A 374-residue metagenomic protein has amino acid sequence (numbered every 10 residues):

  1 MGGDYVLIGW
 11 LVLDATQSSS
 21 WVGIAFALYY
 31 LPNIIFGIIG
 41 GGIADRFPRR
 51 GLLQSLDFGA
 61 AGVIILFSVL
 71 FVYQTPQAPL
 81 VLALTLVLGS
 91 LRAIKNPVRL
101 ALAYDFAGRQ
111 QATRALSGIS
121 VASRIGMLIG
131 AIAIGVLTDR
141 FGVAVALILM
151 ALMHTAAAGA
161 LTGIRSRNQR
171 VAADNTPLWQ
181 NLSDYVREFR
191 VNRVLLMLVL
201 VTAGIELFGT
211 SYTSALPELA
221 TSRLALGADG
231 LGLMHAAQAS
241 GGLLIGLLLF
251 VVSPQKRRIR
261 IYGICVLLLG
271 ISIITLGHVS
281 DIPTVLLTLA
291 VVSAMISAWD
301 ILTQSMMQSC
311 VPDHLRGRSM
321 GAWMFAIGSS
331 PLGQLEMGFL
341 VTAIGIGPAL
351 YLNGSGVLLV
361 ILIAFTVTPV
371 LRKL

Functional and structural regions predicted by a protein language model:
M1-G2, G89-P97, E206, T210 (+1 more regions): Small-residue-rich segments within alpha-helical transmembrane domains of MFS-like 12-TM solute carriers
M1-P32, R187-Q238, M320: Helix-loop boundary and gating motifs at the non-cytosolic
I8, I94-A107, A298-V311: Intracellular juxtamembrane helix-capping segments at the cytosolic ends of symmetry-related transmembrane helices
G9-A15, F67-Y73, I129-L149, S222-R223 (+1 more regions): Transmembrane alpha-helix termini and helix-breaking/packing motifs in multi-pass membrane transporters
I35-I39, R46, R50-L52, G62 (+8 more regions): C-terminal transmembrane bundle of multi-pass solute transporters/carriers
P76-L84, M197-L198, P283-L289: Short hydrophobic/alpha-helical segments at membrane-entry points of transmembrane helices in Major Facilitator
A78-T85, G89, R114-N168, L231 (+3 more regions): Hydrophobic alpha-helical transmembrane segments
S166-L200: Juxtamembrane intracellular "pre-TM" segments in multi-pass secondary transporters
